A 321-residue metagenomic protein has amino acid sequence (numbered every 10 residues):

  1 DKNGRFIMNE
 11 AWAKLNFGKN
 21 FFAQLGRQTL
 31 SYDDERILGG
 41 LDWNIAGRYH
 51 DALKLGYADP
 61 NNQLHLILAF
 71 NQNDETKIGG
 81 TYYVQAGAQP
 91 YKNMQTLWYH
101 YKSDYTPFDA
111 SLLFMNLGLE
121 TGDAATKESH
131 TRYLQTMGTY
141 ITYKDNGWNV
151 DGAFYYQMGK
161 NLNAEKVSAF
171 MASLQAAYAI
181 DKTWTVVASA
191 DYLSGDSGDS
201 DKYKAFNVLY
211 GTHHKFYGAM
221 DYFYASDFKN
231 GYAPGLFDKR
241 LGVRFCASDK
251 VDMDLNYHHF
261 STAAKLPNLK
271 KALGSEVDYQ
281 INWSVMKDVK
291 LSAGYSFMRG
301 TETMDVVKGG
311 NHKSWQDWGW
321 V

Functional and structural regions predicted by a protein language model:
D1-E75, T96, H100-D104, D109 (+3 more regions): Outer membrane beta-barrel
E10-W12, A52-K54, Q95-W98, T136-Y140 (+5 more regions): Membrane-embedded beta-strand positions in outer-membrane beta-barrel channels/transporters
F21-R27, R132-S173, W283-S284, V289-S296: Surface-exposed extracellular loop regions of Gram-negative outer-membrane beta-barrel proteins
L25-T29, R36, G40, L64-N71 (+6 more regions): Transmembrane beta-strand segments that form the barrel wall of outer-membrane beta-barrel proteins
E35-D42, E75-A86, T121-L134, L162-M171 (+3 more regions): Outer-membrane beta-barrel translocator domains and adjoining extracellular loop/strand segments of Gram-negative
Y57, N61-G152: Internal metal/ion-chelating core segments
K127, N149-A153, Q157, L162-C246 (+2 more regions): Extracellular/periplasmic loop regions
S314-V321: Outer-membrane beta-barrel "beta-signal"
